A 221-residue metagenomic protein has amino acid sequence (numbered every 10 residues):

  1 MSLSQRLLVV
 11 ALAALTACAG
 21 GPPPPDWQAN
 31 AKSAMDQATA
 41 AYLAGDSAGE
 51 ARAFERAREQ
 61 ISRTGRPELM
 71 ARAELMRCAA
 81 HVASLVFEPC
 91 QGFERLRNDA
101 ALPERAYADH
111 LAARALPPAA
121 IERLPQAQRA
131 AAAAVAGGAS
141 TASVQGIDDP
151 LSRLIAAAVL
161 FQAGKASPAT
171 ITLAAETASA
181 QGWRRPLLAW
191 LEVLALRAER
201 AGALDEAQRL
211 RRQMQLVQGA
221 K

Functional and structural regions predicted by a protein language model:
A14-A17: C-terminal motif of bacterial Sec signal peptides marking the signal peptidase cleavage site
P23, N30, M70, D148-D149 (+3 more regions): Residues that mark the junctions of alpha-helical repeat units in TPR/alpha-solenoid scaffolds
P23-A100: N-terminal Sec/ER secretory leader and immediately downstream segment of secreted/extracellular precursors
Q37, R77, I155-A158, A174 (+2 more regions): Structural register within alpha-helical repeat arrays
E55-E59, R97-N98, L173-A180, L196 (+1 more regions): Amphipathic alpha-helical segments of tetratricopeptide repeats
R77-L102, R114-L124, E199-E206: Alpha-helical linker/edge segments of TPR/alpha-solenoid repeat scaffolds and analogous pre-/post-domain helices
P103-W183: Extended amphipathic alpha-helical interaction segments
L191-K221: A cross-kingdom marker for long, charged
